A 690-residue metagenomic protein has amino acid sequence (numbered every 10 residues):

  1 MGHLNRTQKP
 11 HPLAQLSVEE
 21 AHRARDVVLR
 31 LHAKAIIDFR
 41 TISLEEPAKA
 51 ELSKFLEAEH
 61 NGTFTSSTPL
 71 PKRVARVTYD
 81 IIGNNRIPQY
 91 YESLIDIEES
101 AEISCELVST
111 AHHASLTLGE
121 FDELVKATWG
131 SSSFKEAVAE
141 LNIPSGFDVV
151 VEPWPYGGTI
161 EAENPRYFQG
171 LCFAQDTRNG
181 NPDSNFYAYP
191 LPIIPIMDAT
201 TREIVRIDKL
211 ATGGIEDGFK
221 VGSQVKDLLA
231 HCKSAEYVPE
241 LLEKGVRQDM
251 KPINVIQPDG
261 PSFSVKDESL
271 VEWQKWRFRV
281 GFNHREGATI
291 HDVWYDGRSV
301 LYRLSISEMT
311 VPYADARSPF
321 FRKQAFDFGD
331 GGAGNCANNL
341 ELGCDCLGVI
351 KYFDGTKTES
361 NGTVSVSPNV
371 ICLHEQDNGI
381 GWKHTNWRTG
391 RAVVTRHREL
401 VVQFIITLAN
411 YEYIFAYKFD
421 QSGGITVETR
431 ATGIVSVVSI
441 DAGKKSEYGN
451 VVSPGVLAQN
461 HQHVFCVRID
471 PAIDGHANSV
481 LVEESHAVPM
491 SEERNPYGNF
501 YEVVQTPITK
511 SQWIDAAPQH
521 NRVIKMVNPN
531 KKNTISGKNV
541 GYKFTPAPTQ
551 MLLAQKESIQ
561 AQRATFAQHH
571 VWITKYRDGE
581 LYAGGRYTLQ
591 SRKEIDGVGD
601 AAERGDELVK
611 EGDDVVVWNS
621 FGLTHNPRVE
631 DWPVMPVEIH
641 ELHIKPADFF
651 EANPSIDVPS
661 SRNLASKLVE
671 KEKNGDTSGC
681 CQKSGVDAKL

Functional and structural regions predicted by a protein language model:
M1-H11: Generic start-of-chain signal for non-secretory N-termini
M1-H3, L94-T117, A139, Q175-A288 (+3 more regions): Extended effector regions of multi-domain proteins
H11-E59, T117-P155: Short, non-transmembrane alpha-helical segments in secretory-pathway proteins
K34-I97, S145-A199, P258, Q274-W276 (+1 more regions): Exposed beta-strand-loop-beta-strand "reactive/processing" segments of non-cytosolic proteins
